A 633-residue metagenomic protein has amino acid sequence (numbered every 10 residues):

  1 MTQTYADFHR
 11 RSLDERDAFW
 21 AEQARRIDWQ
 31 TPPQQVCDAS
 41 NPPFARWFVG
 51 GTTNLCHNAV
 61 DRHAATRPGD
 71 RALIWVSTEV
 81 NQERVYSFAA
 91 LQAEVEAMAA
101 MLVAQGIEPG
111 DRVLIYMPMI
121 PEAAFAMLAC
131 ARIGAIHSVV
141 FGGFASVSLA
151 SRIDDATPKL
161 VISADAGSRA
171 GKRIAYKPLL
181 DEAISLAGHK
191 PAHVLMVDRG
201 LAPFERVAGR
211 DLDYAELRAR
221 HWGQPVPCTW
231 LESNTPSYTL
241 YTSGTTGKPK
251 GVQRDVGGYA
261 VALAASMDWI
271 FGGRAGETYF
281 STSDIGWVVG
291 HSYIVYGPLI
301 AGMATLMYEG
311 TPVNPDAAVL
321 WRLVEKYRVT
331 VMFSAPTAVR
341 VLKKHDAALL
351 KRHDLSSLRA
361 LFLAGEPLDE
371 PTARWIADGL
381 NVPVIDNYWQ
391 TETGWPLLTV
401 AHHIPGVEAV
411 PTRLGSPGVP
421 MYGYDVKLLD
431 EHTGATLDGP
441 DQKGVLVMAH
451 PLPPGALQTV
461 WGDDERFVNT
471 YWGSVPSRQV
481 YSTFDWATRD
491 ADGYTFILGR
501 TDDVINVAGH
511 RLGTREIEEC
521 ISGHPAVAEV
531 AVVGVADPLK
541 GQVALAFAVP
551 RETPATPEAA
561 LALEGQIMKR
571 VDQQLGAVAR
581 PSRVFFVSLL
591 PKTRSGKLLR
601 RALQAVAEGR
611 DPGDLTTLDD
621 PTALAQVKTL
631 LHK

Functional and structural regions predicted by a protein language model:
G69-R71, V194-V197, L201, E205-Y241 (+5 more regions): Conserved pre-ATP/AMP-binding loop-to-beta segment of ANL
L128, R132-E216, A335-P336: Structural core segment of the AMP-binding/adenylate-forming
V140-A166, L180, E325, M332 (+5 more regions): AMP-binding/adenylate-forming catalytic core of the ANL superfamily
A260-T278, V288-T330, K344-A347: Conserved AMP-binding/adenylation subdomain of ANL enzymes
Y296, M303, T330-S334, K343-T412 (+1 more regions): Gly/Ser/Thr-rich phosphate-binding loop
V410-L414, P454-F484, T501-D502, T514 (+2 more regions): Conserved ANL (AMP-binding/adenylate-forming) active-site segment centered on the GW(Y/F)…HTG consensus within
V419-G423, G434-W472, L512, D611-P612: Conserved ATP/PPi-binding loop(s) of AMP-dependent carboxylate-activating enzymes
G423, K427-H450, A491-D492, A555-E564 (+1 more regions): Conserved beta-loop-beta connector loops within the AMP-binding
